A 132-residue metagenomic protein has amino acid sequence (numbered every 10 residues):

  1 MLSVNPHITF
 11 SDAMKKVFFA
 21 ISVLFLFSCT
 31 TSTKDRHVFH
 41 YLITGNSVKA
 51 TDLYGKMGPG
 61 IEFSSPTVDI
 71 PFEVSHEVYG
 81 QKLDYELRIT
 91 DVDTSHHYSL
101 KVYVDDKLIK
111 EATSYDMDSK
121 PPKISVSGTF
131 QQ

Functional and structural regions predicted by a protein language model:
L2-P6, S11-V17: Positively charged n-region of N-terminal signal peptides that target proteins for export
F18-S22: Sec-dependent signal peptide hydrophobic core
F27-S28: C-terminal motif of bacterial Sec signal peptides marking the signal peptidase cleavage site
T31-H37: N-terminal leader/targeting segments
H37-G58: Post-signal peptide N-terminal segment of mature Sec-exported envelope proteins
Y54-V104: Mature extracytoplasmic domains of secretory-pathway proteins
F63-V68, K110-M117: Solvent-exposed serine/threonine-rich low-complexity stretches and specific carbohydrate-binding patches
S114-Q132: C-terminal partner/receptor-binding element of secreted or periplasmic proteins
